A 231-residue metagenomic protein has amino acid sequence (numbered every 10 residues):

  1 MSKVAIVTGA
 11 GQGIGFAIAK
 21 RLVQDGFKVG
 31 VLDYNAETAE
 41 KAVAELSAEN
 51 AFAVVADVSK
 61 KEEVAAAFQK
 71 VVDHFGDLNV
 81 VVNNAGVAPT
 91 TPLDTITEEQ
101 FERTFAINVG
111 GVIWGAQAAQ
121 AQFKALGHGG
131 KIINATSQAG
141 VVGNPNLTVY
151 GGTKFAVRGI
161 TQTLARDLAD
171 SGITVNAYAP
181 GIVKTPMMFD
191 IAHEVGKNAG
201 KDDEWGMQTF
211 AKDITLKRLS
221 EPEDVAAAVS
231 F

Functional and structural regions predicted by a protein language model:
G11-Q12: Conserved glycine-rich cofactor-binding loop
P92-L93, Q100-F105, F210: Substrate-binding pocket helix/loop in short-chain dehydrogenase/reductase
D94, V142-T148, D170-S171, K217: Active-site loop immediately N-terminal to the catalytic Tyr-X3-Lys motif of short-chain dehydrogenase/reductase
I96, G143-G151, T163, I191: Active-site loop-to-helix junction immediately N-terminal to the catalytic Tyr of the SDR YXXXK motif in Rossmann-fold
A116, T153, T161: Active-site helix of classical SDR
A121, R166-D170: Alpha-helical segment proximal to the catalytic Tyr-Lys
S137: Residue(s) in the substrate-gating loop at a strand-loop-helix junction that position the organic substrate next
